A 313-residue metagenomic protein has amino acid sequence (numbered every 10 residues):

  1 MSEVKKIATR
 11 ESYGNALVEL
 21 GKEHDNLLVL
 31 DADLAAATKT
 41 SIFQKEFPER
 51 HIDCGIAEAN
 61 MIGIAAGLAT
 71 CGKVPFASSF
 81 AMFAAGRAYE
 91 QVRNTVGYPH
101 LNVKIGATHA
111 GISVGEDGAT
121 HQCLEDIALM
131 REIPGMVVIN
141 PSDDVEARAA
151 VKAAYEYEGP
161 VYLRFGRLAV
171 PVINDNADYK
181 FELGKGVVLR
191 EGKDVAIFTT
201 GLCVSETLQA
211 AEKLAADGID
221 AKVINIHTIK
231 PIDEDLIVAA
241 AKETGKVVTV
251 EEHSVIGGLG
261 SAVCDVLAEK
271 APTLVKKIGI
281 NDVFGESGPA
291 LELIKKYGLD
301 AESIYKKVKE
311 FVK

Functional and structural regions predicted by a protein language model:
M1-R164, A169: Thiamine diphosphate
E11, E23-N26, L34-S41, K45 (+2 more regions): Thiamine diphosphate
